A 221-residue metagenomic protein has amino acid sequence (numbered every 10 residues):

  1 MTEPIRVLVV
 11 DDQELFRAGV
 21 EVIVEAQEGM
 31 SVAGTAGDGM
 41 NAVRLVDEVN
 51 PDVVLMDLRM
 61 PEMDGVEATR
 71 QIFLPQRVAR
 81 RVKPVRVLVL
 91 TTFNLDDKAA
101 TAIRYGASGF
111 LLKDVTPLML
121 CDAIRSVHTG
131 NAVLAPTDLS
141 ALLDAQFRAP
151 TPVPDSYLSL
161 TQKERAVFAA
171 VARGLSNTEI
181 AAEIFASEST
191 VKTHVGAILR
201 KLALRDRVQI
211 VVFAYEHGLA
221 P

Functional and structural regions predicted by a protein language model:
E3-V24, L160: Conserved acidic segment of CheY-like receiver
D11, D57, T91: Active-site residues of response regulator receiver
G29-G37, L45, L204: Short hydrophobic/Thr-rich beta-strand motif most characteristic of the beta2 strand and flanking loop of CheY-like
D38-N41, D64-R70: Acidic catalytic/metal-coordinating carboxylates
V49-L55: Active-site beta3 strand of CheY-like receiver
M60: Receiver (REC) domain active-site loop signature in two-component systems and cognate sites in sensor histidine kinases
A99-R104, S108-G109, K113-Q162, A166 (+1 more regions): Short, flexible helix-to-coil linker/hinge segments that flank and couple to helix-turn-helix
G174-Q209: Recognition helix of helix-turn-helix DNA-binding domains
